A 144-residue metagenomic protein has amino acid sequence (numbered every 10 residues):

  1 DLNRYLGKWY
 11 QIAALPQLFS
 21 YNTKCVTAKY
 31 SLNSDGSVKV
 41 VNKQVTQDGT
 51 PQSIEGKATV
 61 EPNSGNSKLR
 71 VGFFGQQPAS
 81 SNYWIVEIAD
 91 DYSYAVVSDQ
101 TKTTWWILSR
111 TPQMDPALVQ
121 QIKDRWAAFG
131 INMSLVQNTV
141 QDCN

Functional and structural regions predicted by a protein language model:
D1-N144: A beta-rich soluble binding module of mature secreted/lumenal proteins
